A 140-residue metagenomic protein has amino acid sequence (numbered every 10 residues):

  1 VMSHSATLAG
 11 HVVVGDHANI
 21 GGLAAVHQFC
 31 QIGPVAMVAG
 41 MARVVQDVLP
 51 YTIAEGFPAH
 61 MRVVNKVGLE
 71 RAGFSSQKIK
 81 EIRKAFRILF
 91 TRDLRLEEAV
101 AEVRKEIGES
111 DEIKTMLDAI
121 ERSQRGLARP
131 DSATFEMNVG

Functional and structural regions predicted by a protein language model:
M2-G10, G15-D16, I20-Q28, G33-P34 (+3 more regions): Left-handed beta-helix
Y51, F57-G140: Terminal amphipathic alpha-helical/low-complexity segments used for targeting or macromolecular assembly
